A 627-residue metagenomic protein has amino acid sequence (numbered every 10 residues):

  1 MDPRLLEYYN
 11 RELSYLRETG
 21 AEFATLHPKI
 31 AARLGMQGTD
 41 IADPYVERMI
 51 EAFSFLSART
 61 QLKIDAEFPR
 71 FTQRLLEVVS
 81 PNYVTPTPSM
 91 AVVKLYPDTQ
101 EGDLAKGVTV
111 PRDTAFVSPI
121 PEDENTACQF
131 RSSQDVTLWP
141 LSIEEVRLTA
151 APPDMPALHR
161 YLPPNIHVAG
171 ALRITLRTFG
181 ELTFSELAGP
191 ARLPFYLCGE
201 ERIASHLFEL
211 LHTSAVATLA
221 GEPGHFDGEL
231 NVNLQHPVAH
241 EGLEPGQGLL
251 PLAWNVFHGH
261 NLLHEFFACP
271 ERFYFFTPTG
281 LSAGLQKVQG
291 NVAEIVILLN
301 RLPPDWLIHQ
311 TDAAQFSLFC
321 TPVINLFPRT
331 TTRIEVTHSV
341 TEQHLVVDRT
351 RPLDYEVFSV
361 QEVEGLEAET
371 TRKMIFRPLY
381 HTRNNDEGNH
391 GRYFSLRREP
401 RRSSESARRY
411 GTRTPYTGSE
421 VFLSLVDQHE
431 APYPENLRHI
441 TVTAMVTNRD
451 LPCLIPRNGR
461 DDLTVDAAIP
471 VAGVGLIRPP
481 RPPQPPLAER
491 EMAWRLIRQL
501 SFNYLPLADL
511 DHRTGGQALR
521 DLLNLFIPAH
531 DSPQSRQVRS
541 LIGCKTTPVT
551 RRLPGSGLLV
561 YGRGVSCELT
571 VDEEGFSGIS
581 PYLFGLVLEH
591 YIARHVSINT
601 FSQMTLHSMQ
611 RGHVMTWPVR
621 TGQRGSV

Functional and structural regions predicted by a protein language model:
M1-F226, N231, Q235: Extended assembly-interface regions of large multimeric machines
M1-I30, L34-Q37, P237, G242 (+5 more regions): Mixed-charge (acidic/basic) macromolecular-recognition segments
M49-L56, L75, L211, L318-C320 (+4 more regions): Short, Φ-rich (hydrophobic/aromatic) sequence segments
L56-D65, N82, P156-P190, Q310 (+6 more regions): Extracellular ectodomain segments of secreted/surface proteins
L56-K63, R74-Y83, P88-A105, P119 (+7 more regions): Short linear motifs embedded in intrinsically disordered, proline/glycine-rich low-complexity segments
T87-A91, V168-L172, G189-A191, S214 (+3 more regions): Residues at beta-strand starts and edge strands
R147, E181-P190, P194-E399: Short, low-complexity Pro/Thr/Gly
E367-V627: C-terminal domain/tail detector
